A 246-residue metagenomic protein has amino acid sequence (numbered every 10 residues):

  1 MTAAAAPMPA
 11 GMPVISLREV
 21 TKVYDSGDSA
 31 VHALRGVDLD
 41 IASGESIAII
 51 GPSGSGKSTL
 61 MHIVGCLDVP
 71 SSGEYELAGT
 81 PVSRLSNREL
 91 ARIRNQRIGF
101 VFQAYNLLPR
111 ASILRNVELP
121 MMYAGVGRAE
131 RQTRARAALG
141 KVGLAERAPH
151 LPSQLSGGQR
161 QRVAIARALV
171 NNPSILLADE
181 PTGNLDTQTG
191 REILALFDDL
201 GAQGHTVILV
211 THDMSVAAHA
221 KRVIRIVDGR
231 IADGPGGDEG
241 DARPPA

Functional and structural regions predicted by a protein language model:
M1-V23, D233-A246: ABC-family P-loop ATPase nucleotide-binding domain
M12-V227, I231: ABC family nucleotide-binding domain
